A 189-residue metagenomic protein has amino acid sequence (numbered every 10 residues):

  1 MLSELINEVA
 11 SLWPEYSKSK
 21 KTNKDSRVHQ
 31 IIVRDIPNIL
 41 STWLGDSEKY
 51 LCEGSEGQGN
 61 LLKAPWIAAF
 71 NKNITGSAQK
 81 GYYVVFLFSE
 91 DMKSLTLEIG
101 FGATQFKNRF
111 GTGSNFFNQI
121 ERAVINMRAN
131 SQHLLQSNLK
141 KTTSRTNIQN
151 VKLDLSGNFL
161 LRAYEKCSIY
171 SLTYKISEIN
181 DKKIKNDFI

Functional and structural regions predicted by a protein language model:
M1-S17, I148-I189: Long, solvent-exposed, polar/charged low-complexity segments
M1-S41: N-terminal "first-domain core" detector
L12, R27, D35, I39 (+5 more regions): Extended amphipathic coiled-coil helices
K18, T22, S26, Q30 (+4 more regions): Short, charged/polar micro-motifs that form catalytic or ligand-binding hotspots
H29-P37, S114-M127, D187-I189: Well-ordered, non-membrane alpha-helical segments in soluble/globular domains
W43-F70, N138-K152: Extended, Lys/Arg-enriched charged tracts that mediate electrostatic binding to polyanionic substrates
K63-G111: Aromatic- and glycine-enriched beta-alpha-beta binding-site module
D91-I148: Compact, glycine/acidic-enriched structural inserts
